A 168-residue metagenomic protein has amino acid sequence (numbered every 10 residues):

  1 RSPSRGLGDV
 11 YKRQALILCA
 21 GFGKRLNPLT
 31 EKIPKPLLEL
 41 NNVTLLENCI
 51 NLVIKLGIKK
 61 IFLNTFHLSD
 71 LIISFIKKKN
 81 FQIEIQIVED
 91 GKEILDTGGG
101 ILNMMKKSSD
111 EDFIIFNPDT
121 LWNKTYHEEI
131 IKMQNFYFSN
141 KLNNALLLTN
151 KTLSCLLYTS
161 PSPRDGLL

Functional and structural regions predicted by a protein language model:
R1-Y11, Y158-L168: Single conserved hydrophobic/aromatic residue that forms the stacking wall/gate of nucleotide- or nucleobase-binding
D9-E31, L56: N-terminal nucleotide-binding beta1-loop-alpha1 segment
R13, I17, V43-N117, E128: Conserved N-terminal catalytic core of the sugar/cofactor nucleotidyltransferase
F22, D119-T120: Active-site metal-binding loops of divalent metal-dependent hydrolases
L26-L29, L37, L95, S160: Short clusters of hydrophobic/aromatic residues that line enzyme substrate/ligand-binding pockets
K32-L45: Short catalytic helix/loop segments, enriched in acidic residues and glycine and frequently bearing histidine
N123-R164: Conserved core of the sugar-phosphate nucleotidyltransferase
